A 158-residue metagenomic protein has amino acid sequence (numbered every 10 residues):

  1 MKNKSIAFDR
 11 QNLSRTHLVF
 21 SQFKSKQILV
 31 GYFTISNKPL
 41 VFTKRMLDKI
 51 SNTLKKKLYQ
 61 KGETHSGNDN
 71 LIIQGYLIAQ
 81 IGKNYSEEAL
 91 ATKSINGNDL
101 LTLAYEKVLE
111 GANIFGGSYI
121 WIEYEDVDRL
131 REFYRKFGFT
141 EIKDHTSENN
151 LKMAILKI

Functional and structural regions predicted by a protein language model:
K2-T92, D99, L103-W121, E125 (+1 more regions): Non-catalytic substrate-recognition and accessory regions of acyl/acetyltransferase enzymes
